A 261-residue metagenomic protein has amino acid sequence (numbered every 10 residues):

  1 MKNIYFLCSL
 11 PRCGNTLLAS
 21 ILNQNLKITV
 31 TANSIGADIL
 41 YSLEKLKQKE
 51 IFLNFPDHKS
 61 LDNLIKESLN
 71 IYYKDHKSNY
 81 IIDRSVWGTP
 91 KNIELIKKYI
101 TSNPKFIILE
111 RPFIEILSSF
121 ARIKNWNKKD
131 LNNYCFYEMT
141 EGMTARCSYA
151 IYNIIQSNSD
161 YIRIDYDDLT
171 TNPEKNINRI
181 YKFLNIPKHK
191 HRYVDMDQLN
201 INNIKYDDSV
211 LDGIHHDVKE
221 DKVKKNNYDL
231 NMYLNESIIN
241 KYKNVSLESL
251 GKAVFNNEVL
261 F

Functional and structural regions predicted by a protein language model:
M1, A121, K182-F261: PAPS-dependent sulfotransferases, especially Golgi type II membrane carbohydrate sulfotransferases
M1-S68: PAPS-dependent sulfotransferase catalytic core
I4-F6, N79-I82, Y161-I162: Residue-level preference for the first positions of well-ordered beta-strands
C13-A19, A37-Y41, T89-N92, I114-S119 (+2 more regions): Short catalytic/ligand-binding loop motif for oxyanion handling, primarily in non-cytosolic enzymes, centered on
N33-A37, L109-F113, R192-M196: A short, structured active-site edge motif that brings together acidic residues
N63-K77, R146-Q156: CE4/NodB-like, metal-dependent polysaccharide N-deacetylase domain that modifies extracellular/periplasmic N-acetylated
K74-S78, I100-N103: Glycine-rich phosphate-binding loop signature in dinucleotide/nucleotide-binding domains
D83-H191, S209-I214: PAPS-dependent sulfotransferase catalytic domain
